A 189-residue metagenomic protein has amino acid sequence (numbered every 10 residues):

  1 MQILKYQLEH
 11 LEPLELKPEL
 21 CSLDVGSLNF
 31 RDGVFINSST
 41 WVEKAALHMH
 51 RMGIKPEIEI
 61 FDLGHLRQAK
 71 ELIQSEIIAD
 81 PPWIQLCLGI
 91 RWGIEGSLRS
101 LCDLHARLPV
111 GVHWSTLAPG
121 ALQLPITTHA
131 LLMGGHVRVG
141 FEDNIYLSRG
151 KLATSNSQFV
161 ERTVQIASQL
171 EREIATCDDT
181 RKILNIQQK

Functional and structural regions predicted by a protein language model:
M1-I3, D62: Short, glycine/charge-rich beta-strand/loop segments that flank catalytic centers and engage negatively charged groups
I3-L14, Q123-T127: Short, acidic/polar
E19-E142, L152-T154: Catalytic alpha/beta core domains of metabolic enzymes, predominantly
Q68, R149-G150, I186-Q187: Short Asp/Glu-rich motifs
I145: Glycine- and acidic
S148-I174: C-terminal helical cap(s) of enzyme catalytic domains, especially alpha/beta-barrels
Q165-K189: Mid-to-C-terminal alpha-helical segments outside catalytic/metal-binding sites
